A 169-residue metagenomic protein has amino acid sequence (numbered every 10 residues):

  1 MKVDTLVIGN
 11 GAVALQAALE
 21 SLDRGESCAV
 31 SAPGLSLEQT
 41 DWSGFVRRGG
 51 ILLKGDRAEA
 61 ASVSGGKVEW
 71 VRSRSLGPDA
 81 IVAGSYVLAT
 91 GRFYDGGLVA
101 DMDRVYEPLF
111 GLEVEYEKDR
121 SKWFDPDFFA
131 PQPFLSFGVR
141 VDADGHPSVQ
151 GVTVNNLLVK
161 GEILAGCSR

Functional and structural regions predicted by a protein language model:
M1-R169: Residues forming the flavin
